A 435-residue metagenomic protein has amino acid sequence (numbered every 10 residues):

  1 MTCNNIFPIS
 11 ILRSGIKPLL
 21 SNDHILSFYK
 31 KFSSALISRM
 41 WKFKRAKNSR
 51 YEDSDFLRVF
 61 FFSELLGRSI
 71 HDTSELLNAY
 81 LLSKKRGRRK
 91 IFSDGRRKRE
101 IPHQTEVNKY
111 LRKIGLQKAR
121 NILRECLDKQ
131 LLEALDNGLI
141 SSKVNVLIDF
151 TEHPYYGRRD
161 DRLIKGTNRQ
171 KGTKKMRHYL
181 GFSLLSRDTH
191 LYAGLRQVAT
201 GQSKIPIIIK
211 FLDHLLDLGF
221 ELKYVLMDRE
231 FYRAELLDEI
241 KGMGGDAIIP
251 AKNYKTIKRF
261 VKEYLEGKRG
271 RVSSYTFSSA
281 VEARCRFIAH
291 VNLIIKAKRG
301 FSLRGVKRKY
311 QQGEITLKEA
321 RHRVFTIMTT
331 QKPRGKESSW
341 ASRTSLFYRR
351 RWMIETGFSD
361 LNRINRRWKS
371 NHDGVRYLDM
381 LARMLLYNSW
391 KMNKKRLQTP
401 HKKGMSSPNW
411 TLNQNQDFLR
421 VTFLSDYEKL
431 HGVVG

Functional and structural regions predicted by a protein language model:
F7-K17, R39, Y264-R304, R363 (+2 more regions): A short, flexible helix-boundary coil/loop motif
L12-F62: Basic, short loop/linker segments at the boundary and entry of helix-turn-helix/winged-helix-like folds
W41-N48, S338-F347, D360-M380, L397-H401: Short, solvent-exposed helix-loop connector elements
K47-R124, S186, K223, I240 (+1 more regions): Short, positively charged, Gly/Tyr-enriched micro-motifs that form contact patches at catalytic or ligand/partner
V59, T73-S74, H103, V107 (+7 more regions): Short, conserved catalytic/metal-binding motifs centered on acidic residues
N108-L185: Active-site-proximal, Lys/Arg-enriched surface segment that forms a nucleic-acid-binding/basic interface patch
N168-E221, R321: Electropositive, glycine- and tryptophan-enriched low-complexity nucleic-acid-binding patches
M243-I354, L361: An anionic, glycine-rich sequence signature occurring as long contiguous blocks
